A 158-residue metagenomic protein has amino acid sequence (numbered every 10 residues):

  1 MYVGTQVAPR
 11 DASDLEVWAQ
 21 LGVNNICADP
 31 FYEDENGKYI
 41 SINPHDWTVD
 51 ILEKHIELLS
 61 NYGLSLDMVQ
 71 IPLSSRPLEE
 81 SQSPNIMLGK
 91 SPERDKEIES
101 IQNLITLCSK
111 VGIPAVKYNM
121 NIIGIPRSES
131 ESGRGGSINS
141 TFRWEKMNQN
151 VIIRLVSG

Functional and structural regions predicted by a protein language model:
M1-G158: N-terminal pre-domain/capping segments
